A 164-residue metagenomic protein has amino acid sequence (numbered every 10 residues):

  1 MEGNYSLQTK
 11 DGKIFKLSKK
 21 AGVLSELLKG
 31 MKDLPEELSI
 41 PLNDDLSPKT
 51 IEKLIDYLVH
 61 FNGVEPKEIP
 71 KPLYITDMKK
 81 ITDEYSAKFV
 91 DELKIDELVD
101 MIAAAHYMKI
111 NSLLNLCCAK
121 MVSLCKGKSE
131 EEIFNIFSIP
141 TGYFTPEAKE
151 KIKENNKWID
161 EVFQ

Functional and structural regions predicted by a protein language model:
E2-I110: Canonical BTB/POZ domain core
P70-Q164: BTB/POZ-protein C-terminal extensions
